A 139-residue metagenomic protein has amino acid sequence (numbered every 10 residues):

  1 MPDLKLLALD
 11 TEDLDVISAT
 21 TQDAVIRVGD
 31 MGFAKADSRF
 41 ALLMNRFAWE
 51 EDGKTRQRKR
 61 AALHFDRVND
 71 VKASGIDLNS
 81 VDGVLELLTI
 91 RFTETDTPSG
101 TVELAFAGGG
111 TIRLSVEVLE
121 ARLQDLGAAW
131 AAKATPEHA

Functional and structural regions predicted by a protein language model:
M1, K5, D15, I26 (+2 more regions): Generic preference for well-ordered secondary structure
M1-Q22, E137-A139: Eukaryotic intrinsically disordered, low-complexity regulatory linkers and tails enriched in Ser/Thr/Pro
T11-V25, A41, D70-L104, R113 (+1 more regions): Intrinsic, low-complexity N-terminal interaction/targeting segments
Q22-K72: Short, well-structured hydrophobic secondary-structure segments
G29, K54, S80-V81, L126: Short linear functional motifs in flexible/disordered or boundary regions
N45-F47, T93, A107, E117: Solvent-exposed residues in well-ordered beta-strands and their adjoining turns, especially edge/terminal strands
A62-H64, V84-L87, R91-E94, D125-A129 (+1 more regions): Short, surface-exposed linear patches
A105-A139: Mixed-charge, glycine-accented linear interaction segment located at domain edges/termini
